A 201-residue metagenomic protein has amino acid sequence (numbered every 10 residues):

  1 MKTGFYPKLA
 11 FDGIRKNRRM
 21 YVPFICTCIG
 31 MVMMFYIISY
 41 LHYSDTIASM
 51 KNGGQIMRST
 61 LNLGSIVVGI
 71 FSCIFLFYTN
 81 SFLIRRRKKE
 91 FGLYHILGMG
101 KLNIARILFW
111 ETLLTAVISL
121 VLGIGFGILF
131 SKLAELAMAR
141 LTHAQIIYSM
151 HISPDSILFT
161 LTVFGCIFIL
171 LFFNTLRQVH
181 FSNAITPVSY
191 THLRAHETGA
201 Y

Functional and structural regions predicted by a protein language model:
M1-K8: Short, membrane-interfacial amphipathic segments enriched in basic
K8-K16, L193: Cytosolic juxtamembrane amphipathic/interface segments immediately preceding and feeding into a transmembrane helix
R19-T46, I56-G92, T112-F126: Hydrophobic alpha-helical transmembrane segments of multi-pass inner-membrane transport and secretion
V32-S44, Y78-F82, L114-H143, S156-F181: Small-residue-rich transmembrane alpha-helices
G53-I70, H143-L170: Conserved transmembrane alpha-helices of multi-pass membrane proteins, especially helix-helix packing segments enriched
T191-T198: Conserved small/polar residues in nucleotide/adenosyl-binding loops
